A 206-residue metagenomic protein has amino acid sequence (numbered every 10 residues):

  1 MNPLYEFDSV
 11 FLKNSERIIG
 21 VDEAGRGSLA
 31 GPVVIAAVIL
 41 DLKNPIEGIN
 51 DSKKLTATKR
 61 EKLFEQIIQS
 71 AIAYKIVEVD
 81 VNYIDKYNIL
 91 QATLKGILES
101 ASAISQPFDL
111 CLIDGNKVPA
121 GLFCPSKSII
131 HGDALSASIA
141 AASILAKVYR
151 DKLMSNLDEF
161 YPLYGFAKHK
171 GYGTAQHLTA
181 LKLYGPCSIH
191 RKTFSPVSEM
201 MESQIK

Functional and structural regions predicted by a protein language model:
M1-K206: RNase H-like, Mg2+-dependent phosphodiesterase core, and more generally RNA phosphate-backbone-engaging helix-loop
